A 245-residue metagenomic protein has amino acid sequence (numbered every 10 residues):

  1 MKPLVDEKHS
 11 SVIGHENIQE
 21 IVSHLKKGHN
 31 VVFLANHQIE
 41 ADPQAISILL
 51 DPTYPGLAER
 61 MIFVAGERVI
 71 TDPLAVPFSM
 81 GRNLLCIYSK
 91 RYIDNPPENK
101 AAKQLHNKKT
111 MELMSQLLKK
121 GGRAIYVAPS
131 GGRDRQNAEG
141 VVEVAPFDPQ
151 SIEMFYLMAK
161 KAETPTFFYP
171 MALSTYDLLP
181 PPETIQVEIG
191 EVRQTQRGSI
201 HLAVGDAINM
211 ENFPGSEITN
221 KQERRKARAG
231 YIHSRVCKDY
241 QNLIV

Functional and structural regions predicted by a protein language model:
M1-V31, H37-L50, A58-E59, V69 (+2 more regions): Membrane-anchoring hydrophobic helices of lipid-metabolizing enzymes
A35-I39, A65-I70, A172-D177, D206-I208: Short, flexible loop/turn elements at secondary-structure junctions
A41-P43, I70-L74, N95-P96, D134-N137 (+1 more regions): Short, well-ordered, mixed-charge alpha-helical segments that flank or form enzyme active sites
I48-P52, E143-A145: Glycine-rich, phosphate-binding/catalytic loops in enzymes
T53-L57, E163: Short helix-capping segments at alpha-helix termini
A65-K109, L113-S115: Active-site cradle of extracellular carbohydrate-active enzymes
K100-V245: Non-catalytic C-terminal accessory region of glycerolipid acyltransferases and related lyso-lipid remodeling enzymes
